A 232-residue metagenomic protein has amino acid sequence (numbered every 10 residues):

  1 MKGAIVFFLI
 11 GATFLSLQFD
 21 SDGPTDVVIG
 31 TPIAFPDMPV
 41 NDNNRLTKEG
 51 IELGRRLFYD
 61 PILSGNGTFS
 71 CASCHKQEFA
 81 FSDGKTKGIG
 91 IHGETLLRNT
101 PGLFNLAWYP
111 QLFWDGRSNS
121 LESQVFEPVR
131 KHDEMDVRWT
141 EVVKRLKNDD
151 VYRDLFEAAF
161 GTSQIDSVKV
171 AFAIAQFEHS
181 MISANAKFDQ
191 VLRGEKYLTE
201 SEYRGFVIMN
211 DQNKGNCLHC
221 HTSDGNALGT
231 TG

Functional and structural regions predicted by a protein language model:
K2, F14-G232: Periplasmic c-type cytochrome electron-transfer domains
V6-F14: Bacterial N-terminal signal peptides
